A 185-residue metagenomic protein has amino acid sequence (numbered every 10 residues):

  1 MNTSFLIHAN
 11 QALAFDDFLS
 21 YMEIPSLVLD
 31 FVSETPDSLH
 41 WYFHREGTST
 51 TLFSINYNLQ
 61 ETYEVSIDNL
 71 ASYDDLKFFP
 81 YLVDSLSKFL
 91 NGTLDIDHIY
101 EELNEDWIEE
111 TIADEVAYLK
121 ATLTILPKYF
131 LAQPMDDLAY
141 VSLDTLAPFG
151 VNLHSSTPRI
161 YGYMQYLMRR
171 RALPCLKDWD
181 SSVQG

Functional and structural regions predicted by a protein language model:
M1-N2, P36-D37, S87-N91: A short, compositionally biased
M1-S4, Q60-T62, F79: A general secondary-structure signal for short beta-strands and their flanking turns/coil in non-transmembrane regions
M1-T35, P127-A147: Short, extreme N-terminal segment that most often corresponds to the first beta-strand
N10, F15-V28, V65-Y100: Ampiphathic alpha-helical segments that act as solvent-exposed interaction surfaces
M22, W41-F43, I55, V65-I67 (+9 more regions): Extended hydrophobic/Leu-rich segments
M22-D74: Short, intrinsically disordered low-complexity segments
F89-L119: Acidic-leaning, charged glycine-interspersed low-complexity segments
I108-G185: Aromatic/basic-lined ligand-recognition segments that form π-stacking hydrophobic pockets flanked by Lys/Arg to engage
